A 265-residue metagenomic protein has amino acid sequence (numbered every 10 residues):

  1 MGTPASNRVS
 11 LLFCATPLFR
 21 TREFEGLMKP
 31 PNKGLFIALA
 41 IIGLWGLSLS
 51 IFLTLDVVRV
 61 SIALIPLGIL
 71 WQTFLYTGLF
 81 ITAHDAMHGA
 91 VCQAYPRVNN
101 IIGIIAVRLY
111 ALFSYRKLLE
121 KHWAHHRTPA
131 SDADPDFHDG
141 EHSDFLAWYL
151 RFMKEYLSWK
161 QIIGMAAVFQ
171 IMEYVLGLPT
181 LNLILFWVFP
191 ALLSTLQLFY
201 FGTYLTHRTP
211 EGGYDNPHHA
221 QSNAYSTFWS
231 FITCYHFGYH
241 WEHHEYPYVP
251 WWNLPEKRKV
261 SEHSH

Functional and structural regions predicted by a protein language model:
A15, P66-T73, P129-F231: Hydrophobic transmembrane alpha-helical segments that form the core helix bundle of multi-pass membrane enzymes
G26-A40: N-terminal membrane topogenic signal
L49-L64: Short, hydrophobic transmembrane alpha-helix segments
V60-F80, I105-F113, L193, Y225-C234: Membrane-embedded alpha-helical segments that form the functional core of polytopic membrane enzymes, especially those
H84-H88, H126: Active-site recognition of the HExxH zinc-binding catalytic motif
A94-A147, R208-H265: Membrane-proximal soluble regions of multi-pass membrane proteins
